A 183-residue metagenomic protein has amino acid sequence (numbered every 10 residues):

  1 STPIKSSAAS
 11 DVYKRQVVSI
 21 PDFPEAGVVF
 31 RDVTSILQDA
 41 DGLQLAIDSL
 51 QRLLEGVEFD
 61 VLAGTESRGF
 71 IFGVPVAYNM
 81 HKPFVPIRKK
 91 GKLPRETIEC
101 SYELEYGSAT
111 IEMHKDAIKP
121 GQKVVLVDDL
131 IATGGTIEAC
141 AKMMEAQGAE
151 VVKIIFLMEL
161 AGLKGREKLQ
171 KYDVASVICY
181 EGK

Functional and structural regions predicted by a protein language model:
S1-A9, Y13, I154: Single conserved hydrophobic/aromatic residue that forms the stacking wall/gate of nucleotide- or nucleobase-binding
S10-F59: Active-site-facing substrate-recognition patch
G27, L62, F84, I154: Residue-level signature of catalytic and energy-coupling elements of molecular machines, predominantly ATP/GTP-dependent
F59-E66: Short glycine-rich phosphate-binding loop at a beta-alpha junction
I71-M80: Short Gly/Thr/Asp-enriched flexible loops that form oxyanion-binding sites at enzyme active sites
P83-V125: Short, glycine/charge-rich flexible loops or terminal/linker lids adjacent to PRPP-binding catalytic cores
S108-G182: PRPP/pyrophosphate-binding module of the type I phosphoribosyltransferase fold
